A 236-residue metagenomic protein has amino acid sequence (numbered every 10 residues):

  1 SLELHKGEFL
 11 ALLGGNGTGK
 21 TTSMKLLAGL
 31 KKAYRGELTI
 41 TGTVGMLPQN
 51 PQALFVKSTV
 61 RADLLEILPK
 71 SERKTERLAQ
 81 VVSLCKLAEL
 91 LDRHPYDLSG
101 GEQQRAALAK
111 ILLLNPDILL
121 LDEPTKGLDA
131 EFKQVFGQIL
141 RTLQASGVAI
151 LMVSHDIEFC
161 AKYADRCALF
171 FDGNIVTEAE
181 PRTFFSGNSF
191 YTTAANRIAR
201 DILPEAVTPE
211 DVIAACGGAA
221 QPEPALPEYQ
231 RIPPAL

Functional and structural regions predicted by a protein language model:
S1, Y191-L236: ABC ATPase nucleotide-binding domains
A28: Helix-to-loop junction immediately C-terminal to a conserved catalytic motif
R73-L90: Conserved ABC ATPase "signature" region
H94-L98, E102: Conserved ABC ATPase signature
L119-D122: Catalytic Walker B motif of ABC-type/P-loop ATPase nucleotide-binding domains
S154-H155: H-loop/switch region of ABC-family ATPase nucleotide-binding domains
N174-I198: Conserved beta-strand-loop-alpha-helix hinge in the C-terminal portion of ABC ATPase nucleotide-binding domains
